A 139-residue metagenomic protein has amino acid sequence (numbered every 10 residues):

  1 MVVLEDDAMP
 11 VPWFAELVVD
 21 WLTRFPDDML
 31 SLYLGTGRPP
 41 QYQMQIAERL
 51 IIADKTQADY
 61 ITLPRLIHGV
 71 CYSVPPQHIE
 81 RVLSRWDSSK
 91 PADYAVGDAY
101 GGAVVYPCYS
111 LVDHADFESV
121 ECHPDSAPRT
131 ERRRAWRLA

Functional and structural regions predicted by a protein language model:
M1-L4, A8-A139: An acidic/histidine-cluster motif and surrounding catalytic segment that typifies divalent-metal-assisted enzyme active
